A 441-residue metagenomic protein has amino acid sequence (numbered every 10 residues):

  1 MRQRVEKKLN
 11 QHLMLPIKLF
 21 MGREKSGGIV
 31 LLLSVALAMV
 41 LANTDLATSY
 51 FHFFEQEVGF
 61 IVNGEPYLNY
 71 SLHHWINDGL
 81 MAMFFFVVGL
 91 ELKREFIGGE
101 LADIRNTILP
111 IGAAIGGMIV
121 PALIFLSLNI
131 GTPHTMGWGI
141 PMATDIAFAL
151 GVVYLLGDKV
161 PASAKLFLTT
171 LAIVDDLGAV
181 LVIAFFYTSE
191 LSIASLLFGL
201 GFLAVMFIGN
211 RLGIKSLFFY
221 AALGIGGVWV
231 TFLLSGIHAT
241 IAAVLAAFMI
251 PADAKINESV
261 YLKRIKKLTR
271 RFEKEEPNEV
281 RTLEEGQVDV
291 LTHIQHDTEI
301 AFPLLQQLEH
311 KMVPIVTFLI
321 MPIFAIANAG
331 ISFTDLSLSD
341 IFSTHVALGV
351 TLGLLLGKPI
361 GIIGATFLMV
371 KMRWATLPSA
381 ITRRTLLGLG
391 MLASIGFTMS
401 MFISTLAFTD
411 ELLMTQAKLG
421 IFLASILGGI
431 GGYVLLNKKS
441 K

Functional and structural regions predicted by a protein language model:
Q3-R23, F219-A221, G227, A239-S379: Predominantly late transmembrane helices and immediately cytosolic-facing juxtamembrane segments
L15-K18, V87-A102, L150-P161, A204-K215 (+3 more regions): C-terminal ends of transmembrane helices
V30-N43, F84-L90, V120-A122, F202-F207 (+4 more regions): Hydrophobic core segments of alpha-helical transmembrane domains in multi-pass membrane transport and ion-translocation
L41-F53, Y67-S71, V87-A102, V120-G139: Transmembrane alpha-helix boundary signature
H74-F85, P133-A147, T188-G201, T240 (+2 more regions): Structural signature of hydrophobic alpha-helical transmembrane segments
E95-A122, S192-G201, D335-G357, L387-G390 (+1 more regions): Entry/N-cap segments of selected transmembrane alpha helices and their immediately preceding amphipathic helices
P110-L150, V205, T351-A407, L423 (+1 more regions): Transmembrane alpha-helices that form the ion-translocation and gating core of multi-pass ion transport proteins
V153-K266: Functional cores that coordinate and move charged inorganic groups
